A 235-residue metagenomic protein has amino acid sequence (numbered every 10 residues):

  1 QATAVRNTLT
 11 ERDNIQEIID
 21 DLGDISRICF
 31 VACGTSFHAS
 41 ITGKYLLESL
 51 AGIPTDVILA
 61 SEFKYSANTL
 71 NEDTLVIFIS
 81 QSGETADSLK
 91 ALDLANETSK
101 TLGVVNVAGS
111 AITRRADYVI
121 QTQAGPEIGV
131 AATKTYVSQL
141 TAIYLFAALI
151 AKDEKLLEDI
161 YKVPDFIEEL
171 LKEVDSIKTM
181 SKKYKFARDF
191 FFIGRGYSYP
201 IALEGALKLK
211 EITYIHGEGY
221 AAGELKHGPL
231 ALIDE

Functional and structural regions predicted by a protein language model:
A2-T10: Flexible inter-domain linker/hinge segments
T3, L149-K182: Internal, active-site/partner-interface "lid" segment
L9-D24, K172-F186: A short, well-structured juxtamembrane/interface segment
L9-E11, P54-D56, F78-S82, F166-K172 (+1 more regions): Short, flexible loop segments at the rims of nucleotide/cofactor-binding pockets, characterized by
I15-I19, S61-S66, I177-M180, L225-P229: A generic local structural motif
D20-K162, R195, I233: Glycine-rich phosphate-binding loops that contact phosphosugars or nucleotide phosphates
G52, K185-E235: Acidic catalytic cores of enzymes that act on phosphate-bearing nucleotides/polynucleotides
L59-A60, E169-S176, G217-H227: A general structural motif
